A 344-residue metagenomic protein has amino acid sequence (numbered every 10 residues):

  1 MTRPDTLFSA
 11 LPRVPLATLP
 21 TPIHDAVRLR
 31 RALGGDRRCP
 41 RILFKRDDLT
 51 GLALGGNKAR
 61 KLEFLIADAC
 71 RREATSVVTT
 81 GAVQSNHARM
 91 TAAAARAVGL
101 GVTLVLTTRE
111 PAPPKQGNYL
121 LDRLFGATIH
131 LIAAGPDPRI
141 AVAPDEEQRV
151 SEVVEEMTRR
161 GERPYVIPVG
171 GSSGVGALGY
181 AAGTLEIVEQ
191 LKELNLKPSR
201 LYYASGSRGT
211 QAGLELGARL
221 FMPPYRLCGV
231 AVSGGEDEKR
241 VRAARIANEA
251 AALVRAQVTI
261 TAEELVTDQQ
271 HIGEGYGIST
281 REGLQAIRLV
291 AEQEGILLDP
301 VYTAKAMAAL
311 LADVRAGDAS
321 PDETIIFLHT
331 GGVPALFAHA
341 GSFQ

Functional and structural regions predicted by a protein language model:
M1-Q344: PLP-dependent amino-acid enzyme catalytic core
